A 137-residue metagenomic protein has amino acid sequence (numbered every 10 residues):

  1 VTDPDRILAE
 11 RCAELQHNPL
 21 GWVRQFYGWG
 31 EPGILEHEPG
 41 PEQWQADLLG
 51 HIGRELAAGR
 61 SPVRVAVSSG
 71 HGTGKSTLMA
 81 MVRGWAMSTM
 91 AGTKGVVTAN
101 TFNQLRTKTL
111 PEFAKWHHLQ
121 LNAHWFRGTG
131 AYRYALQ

Functional and structural regions predicted by a protein language model:
V1-Q137: Phosphate/NTP-binding elements of NTP-utilizing enzymes
